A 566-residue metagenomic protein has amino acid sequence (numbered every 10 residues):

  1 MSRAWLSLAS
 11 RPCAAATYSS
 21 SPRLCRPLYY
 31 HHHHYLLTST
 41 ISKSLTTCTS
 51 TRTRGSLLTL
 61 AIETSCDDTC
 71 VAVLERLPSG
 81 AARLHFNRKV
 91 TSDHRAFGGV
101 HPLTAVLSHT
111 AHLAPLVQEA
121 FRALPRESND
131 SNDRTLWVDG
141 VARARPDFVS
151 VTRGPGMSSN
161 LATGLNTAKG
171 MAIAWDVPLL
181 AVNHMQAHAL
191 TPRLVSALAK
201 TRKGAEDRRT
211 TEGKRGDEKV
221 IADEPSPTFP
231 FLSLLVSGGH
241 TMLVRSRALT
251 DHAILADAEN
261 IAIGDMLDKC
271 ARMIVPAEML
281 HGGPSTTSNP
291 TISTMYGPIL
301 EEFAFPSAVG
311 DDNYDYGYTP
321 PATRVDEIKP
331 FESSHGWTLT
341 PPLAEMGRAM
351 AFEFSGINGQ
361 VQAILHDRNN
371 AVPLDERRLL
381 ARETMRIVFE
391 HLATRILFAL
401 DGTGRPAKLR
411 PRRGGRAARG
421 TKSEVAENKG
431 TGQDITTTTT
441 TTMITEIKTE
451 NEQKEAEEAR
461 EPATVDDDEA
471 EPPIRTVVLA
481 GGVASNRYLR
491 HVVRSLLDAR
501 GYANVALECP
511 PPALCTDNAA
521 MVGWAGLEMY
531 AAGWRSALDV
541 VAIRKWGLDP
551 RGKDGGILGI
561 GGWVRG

Functional and structural regions predicted by a protein language model:
M1-S56: N-terminal mitochondrial targeting presequence
G55-R145, V151-P155: N-terminal beta-alpha supersecondary unit
D68-E75, L190, S233-L235, T241-R245: Short beta-strand scaffold segments in enzyme catalytic cores
A181-V182, R475-V477, V493-V522, S536-V540: Conserved phosphate-binding/catalytic loops in two-lobed NTP-binding clefts
V182-F231: Conserved phosphate-binding catalytic cores of ATP/NTP-utilizing and phosphoryl-transfer enzymes
H188-T191, P510-G552: Glycine-rich phosphate-binding/hydrolytic loop that grips phosphoryl groups
S246-T319, F354-R368: Glycine-rich phosphate-binding loop plus the immediately following alpha-helix
E302-D434, I444-V477, N486-D498, L558 (+1 more regions): A contiguous, well-structured pocket-lining segment that forms one wall/lid of small-molecule binding clefts in soluble
